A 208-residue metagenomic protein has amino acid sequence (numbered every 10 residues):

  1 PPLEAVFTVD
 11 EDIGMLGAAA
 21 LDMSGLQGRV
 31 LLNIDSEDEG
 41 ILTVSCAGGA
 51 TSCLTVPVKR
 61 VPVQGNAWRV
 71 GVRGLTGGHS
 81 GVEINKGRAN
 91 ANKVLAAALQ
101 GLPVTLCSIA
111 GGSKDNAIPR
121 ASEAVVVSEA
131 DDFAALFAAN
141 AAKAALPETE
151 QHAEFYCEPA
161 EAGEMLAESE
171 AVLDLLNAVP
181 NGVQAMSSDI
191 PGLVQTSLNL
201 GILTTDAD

Functional and structural regions predicted by a protein language model:
P1-D12, W68-G74, H79-L102, A124-E129 (+1 more regions): Alpha-helical metal-binding/catalytic segments enriched in His/Glu/Asp
P1-V61, L106-C107, Q184-S187, P191 (+2 more regions): Acidic/histidine-rich catalytic neighborhood of metal-dependent amide-processing enzymes
P2, L31, T51, A67-R69 (+3 more regions): A residue-level signal for beta-strand positions that form part of recognition/binding surfaces within mature
E11, D38, R60-P62, T76 (+3 more regions): Residues that cap or initiate secondary-structure elements
D12-M15, G40-L42, G78, S113-A117 (+1 more regions): Flexible loop/turn segments at secondary-structure boundaries
L21-G25, G49-S52, R88-N90, A96 (+1 more regions): Generic alpha-helical propensity signal that fires on short helical segments and nearby coil/disordered stretches
R29-G78, E83, G87, M165-A171 (+1 more regions): Phosphate/diphosphate-binding glycine-rich loops and adjacent basic-rich segments that engage nucleotide
N92-D208: Metal-dependent amide/peptide-bond hydrolase catalytic core, centered on the "pita-bread" metallohydrolase fold
